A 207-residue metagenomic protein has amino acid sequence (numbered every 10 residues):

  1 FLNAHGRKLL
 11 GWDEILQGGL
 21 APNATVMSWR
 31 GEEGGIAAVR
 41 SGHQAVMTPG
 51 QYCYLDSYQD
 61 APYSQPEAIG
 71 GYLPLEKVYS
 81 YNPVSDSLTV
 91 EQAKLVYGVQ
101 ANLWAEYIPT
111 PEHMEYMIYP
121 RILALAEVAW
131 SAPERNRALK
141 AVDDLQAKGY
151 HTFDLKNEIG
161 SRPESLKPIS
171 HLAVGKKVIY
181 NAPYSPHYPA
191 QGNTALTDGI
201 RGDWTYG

Functional and structural regions predicted by a protein language model:
F1-I169: Substrate-binding groove of N-acetylhexosamine-processing glycoside hydrolases
S165-G207: Disordered, acidic Ser/Thr/Pro-rich linker "stalks" and the adjacent N-terminal cap of the next globular domain
